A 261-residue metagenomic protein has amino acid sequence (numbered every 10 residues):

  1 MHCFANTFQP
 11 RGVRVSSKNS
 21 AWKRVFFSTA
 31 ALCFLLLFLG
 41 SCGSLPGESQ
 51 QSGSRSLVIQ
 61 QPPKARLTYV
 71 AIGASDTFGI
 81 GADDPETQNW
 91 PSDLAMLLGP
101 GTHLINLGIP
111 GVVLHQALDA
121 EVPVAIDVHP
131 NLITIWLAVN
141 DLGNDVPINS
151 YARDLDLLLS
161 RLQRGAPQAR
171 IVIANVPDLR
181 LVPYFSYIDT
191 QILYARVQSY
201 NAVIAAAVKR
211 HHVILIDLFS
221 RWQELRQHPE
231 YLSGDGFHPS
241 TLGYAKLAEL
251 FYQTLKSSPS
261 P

Functional and structural regions predicted by a protein language model:
F4, Q9-A31: Bacterial N-terminal signal peptides that target proteins for export
R14, N19-R24, G40-S54: Flexible, membrane-associating and regulatory peripheral segments of lipid-active enzymes
T29-G40: Bacterial N-terminal signal peptides
F38, I105, V172: Conserved Rossmann-like nucleotide-binding pocket used by diverse enzymes that bind dinucleotide cofactors
G43, G47-P110, V122-H129: Serine-esterase "nucleophile elbow" of acetyl-processing enzymes
M96, D119-P261: Alpha-helical cap/lid subdomain in secreted, periplasmic, or secretory-pathway luminal O-acyl-processing enzymes
G111-H115: Short, surface-exposed acidic-centric catalytic microdomains
